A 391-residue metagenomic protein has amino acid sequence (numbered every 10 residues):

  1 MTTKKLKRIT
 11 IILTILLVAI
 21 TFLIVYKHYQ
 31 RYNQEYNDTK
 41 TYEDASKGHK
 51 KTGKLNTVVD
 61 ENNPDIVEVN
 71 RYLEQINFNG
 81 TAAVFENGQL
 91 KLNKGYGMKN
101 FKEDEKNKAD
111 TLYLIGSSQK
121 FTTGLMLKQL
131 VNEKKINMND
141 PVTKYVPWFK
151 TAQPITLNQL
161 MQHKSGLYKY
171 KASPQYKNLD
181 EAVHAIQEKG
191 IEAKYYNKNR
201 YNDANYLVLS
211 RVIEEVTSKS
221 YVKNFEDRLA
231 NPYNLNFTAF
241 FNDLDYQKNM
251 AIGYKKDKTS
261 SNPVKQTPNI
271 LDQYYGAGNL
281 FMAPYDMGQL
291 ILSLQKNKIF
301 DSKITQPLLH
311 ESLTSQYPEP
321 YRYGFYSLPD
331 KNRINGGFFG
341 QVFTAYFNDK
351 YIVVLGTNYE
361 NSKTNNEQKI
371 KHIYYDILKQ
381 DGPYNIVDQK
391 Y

Functional and structural regions predicted by a protein language model:
T2-E86, L90-K91, N269-Y391: Catalytic loop of the DD-peptidase/beta-lactamase superfamily, centered on the K-T-G motif and neighboring
D65-V69, Q119, M138-P141, Q153-L157 (+8 more regions): Stable alpha-helical elements in mature extracytoplasmic
I76-T81, E103-Q159, A193-Y201, Y275-G278 (+3 more regions): Short active-site loop at a secondary-structure junction that contains or immediately precedes the catalytic residue(s)
G88, L114-K135, L160, R200-A230 (+2 more regions): Alpha-helical scaffold elements that line and support the substrate/ligand-binding pocket of soluble hydrolases
G97-K99, Y359: A generic structural motif
K102, E181-E192, K258-L271: The feature captures the short pre-catalytic strand/loop hairpin that immediately precedes and shapes the active-site
L114-S117, L130-L167, E215-G253: Active-site helix/loop module of the DD-peptidase/beta-lactamase fold, centered on the serine-lysine SxxK catalytic
K171-L244, Y274-G278: Catalytic-site signature segments of enzymes, centered on catalytic residues
